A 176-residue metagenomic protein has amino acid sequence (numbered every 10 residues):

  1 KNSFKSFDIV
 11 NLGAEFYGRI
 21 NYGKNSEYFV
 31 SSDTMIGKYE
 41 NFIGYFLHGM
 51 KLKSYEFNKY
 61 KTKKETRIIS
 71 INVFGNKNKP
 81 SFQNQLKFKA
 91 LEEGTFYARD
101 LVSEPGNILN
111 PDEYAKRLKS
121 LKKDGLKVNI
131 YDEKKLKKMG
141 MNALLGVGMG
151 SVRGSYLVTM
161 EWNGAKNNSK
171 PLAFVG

Functional and structural regions predicted by a protein language model:
K1-V175: Short amphipathic alpha-helical segment within the helicase RecA-like ATPase core that mediates nucleic-acid
